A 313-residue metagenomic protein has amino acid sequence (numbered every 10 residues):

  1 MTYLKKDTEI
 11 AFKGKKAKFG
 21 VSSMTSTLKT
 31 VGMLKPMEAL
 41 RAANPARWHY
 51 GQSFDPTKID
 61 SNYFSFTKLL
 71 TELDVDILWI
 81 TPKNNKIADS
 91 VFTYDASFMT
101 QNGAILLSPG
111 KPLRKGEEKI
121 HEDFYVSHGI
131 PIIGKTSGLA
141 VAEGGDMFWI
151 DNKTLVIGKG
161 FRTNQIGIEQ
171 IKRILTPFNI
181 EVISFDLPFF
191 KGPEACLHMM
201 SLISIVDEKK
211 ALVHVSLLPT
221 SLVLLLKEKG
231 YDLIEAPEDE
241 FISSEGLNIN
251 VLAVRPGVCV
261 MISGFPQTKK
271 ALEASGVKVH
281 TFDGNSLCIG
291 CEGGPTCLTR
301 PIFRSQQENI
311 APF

Functional and structural regions predicted by a protein language model:
M1-F313: The feature marks the mature, well-folded catalytic cores of soluble enzymes
